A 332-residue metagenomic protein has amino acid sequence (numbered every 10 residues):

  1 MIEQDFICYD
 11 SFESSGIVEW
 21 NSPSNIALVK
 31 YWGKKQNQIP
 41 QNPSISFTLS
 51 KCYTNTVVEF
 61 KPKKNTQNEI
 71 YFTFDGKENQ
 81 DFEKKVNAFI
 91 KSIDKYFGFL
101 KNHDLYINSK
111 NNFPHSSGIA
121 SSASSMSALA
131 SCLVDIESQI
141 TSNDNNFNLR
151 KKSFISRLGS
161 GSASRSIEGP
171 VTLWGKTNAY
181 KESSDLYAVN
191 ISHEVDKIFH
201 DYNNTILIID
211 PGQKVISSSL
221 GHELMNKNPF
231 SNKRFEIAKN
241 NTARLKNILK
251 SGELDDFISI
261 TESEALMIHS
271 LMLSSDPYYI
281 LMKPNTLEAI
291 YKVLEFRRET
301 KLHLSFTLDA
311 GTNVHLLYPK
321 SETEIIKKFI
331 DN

Functional and structural regions predicted by a protein language model:
M1-A27, G33-N37, E194-N332: C-terminal nucleotide
M1-S117, S131-N145: ATP-binding N-lobe of GHMP and related small-molecule kinases
E3-Q4, K95, F99-F199: Gly/Ser-rich oxyanion-binding loop with an adjacent helix/lid that shapes the negatively charged ligand pocket
A27-K30, T54-V58, A163-S166, P170-L173 (+2 more regions): Short beta-strand scaffold segments in enzyme catalytic cores
E78-D81, A120-S124, F230-K233: Short alpha-helix boundary/capping segments
E78-K85, S125, N148, N285 (+1 more regions): Short amphipathic alpha-helical segments
A88-S92, S162-W174, N240-A243, I248: Charged/polar, low-hydrophobicity segments characteristic of intrinsically disordered regions and flexible loops
